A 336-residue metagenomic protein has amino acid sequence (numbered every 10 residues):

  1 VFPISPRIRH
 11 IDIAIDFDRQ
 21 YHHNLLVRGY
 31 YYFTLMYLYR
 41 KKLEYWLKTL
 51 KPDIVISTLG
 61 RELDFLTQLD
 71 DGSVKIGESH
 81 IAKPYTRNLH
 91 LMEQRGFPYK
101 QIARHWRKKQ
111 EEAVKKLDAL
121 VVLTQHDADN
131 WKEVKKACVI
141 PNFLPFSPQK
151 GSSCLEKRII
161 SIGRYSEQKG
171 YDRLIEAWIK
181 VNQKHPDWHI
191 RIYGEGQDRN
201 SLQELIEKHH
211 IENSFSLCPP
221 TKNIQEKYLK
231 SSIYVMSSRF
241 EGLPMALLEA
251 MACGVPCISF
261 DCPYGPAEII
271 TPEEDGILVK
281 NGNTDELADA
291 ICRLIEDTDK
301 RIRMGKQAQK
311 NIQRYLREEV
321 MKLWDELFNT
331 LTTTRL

Functional and structural regions predicted by a protein language model:
K41-K48, F97-A119: Membrane-proximal helix-turn-helix segments that form the acceptor-binding/catalytic region of lipid-linked
S57-E62, S79: Short His-centered aromatic/hydrophobic patch
H126, F143: Carbohydrate-associated surface elements
K157, S161-K180, Q197-E204, D285: A conserved mid-protein helix/loop that constitutes part of the nucleotide-sugar donor-binding site
P220, R239: Aromatic "clamp/platform" in nucleotide-sugar-dependent glycosyltransferases that forms part of the donor/acceptor
P256-F260: Short hydrophobic beta-strand element within catalytic cores of glycosyltransferases and related nucleotide-activated
T271-E273, I277-T284, C292-T298, Q313: Conserved acidic donor-binding segment of nucleotide-sugar-dependent glycosyltransferases
E286, R293, K300-R314, L323-E326: A short, well-ordered alpha-helix in the C-terminal region of glycosyltransferases
